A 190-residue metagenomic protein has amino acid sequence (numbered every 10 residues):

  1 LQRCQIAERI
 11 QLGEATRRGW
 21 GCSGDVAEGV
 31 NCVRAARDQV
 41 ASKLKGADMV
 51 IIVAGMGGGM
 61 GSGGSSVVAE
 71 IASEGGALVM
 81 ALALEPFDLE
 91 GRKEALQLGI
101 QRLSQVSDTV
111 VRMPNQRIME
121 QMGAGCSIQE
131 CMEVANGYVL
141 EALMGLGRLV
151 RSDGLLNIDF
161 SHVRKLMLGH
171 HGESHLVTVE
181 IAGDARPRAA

Functional and structural regions predicted by a protein language model:
L1-A190: Tubulin/FtsZ superfamily GTPase core signature
